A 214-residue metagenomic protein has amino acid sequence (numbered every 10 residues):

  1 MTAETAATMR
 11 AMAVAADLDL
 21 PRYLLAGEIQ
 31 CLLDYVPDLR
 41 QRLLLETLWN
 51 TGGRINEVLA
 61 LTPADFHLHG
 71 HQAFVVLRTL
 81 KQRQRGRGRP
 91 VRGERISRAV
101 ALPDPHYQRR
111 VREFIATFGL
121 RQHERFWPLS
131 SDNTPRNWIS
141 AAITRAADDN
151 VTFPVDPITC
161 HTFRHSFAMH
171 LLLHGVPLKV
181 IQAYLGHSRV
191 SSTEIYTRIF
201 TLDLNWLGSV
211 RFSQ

Functional and structural regions predicted by a protein language model:
M1-M12, R54-N56, N137, A141: N-terminal DNA-binding recognition helix of tyrosine site-specific recombinases/integrases
E4-Q30, R85-P105, L120-Q122: DNA breakage-rejoining catalytic core of tyrosine-based enzymes
A26-I55: Basic, Lys/Arg- and aromatic-enriched nucleic-acid-binding interface segment
E46, N50, T162-S188, L202: C-terminal catalytic core of tyrosine-transesterase DNA break-rejoin enzymes
L48-H71, K179: Short, charged phosphate-coordinating catalytic segments
A60-E113: Conserved tyrosine-mediated DNA breakage-rejoining catalytic core shared by Y-recombinases
K81-R83, L185, R189-V210: Catalytic-site neighborhood detector that most strongly recognizes the C-terminal catalytic loop/helix of tyrosine
P103-P154: Active-site/catalytic core of tyrosine-dependent DNA strand-transfer enzymes
